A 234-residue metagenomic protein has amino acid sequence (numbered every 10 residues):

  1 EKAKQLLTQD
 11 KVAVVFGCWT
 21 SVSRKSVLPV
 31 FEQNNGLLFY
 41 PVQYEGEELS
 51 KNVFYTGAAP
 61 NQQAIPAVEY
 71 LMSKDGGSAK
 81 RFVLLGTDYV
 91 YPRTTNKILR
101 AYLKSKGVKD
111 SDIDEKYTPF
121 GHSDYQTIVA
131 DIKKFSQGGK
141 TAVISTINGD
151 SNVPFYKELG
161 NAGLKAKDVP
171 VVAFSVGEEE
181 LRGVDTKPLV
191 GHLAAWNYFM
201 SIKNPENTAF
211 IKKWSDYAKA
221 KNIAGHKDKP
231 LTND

Functional and structural regions predicted by a protein language model:
E1-E47, T56, Y117-Q126: Beta-alpha junction/loop-to-helix N-cap segments that form part of ligand/metal-binding clefts
L6-W19, F39-P41, R81-G86, G138-G149 (+4 more regions): Periplasmic-binding protein-like
Q9-V14, Q33-L38, S50-N52, G77-R81 (+4 more regions): Loop/turn elements at helix/coil->beta-strand transitions in domains of secreted/extracellular proteins
S23-R24, S151-N152, S201: Short glycine-rich, flexible loops that bind phosphorylated cofactors or substrates
R24, E47-L49, P92, L181: Generic structural signal for helix capping and beta-alpha/helix-loop junctions
S26-N34, I98-K106, E158-G163, G183-V184 (+2 more regions): Alpha-helical structural signal in soluble globular domains
E45, N52-A162, P205: Extracellular/periplasmic Venus flytrap/periplasmic-binding protein
L159-D234: Extracellular/periplasmic periplasmic-binding protein-like sensory domains
